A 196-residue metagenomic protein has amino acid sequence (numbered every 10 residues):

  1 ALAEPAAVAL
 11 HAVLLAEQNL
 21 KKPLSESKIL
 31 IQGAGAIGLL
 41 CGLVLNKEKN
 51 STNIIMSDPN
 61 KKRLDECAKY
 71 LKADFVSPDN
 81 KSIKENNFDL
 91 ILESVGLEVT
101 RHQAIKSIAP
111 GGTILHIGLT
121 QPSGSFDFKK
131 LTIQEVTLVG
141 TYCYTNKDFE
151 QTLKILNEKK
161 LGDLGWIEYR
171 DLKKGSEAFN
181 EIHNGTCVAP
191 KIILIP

Functional and structural regions predicted by a protein language model:
A1-P78: Mid-domain Rossmann-like dinucleotide-binding core that forms the NAD(H)/NADP(H) cofactor-binding site
P23, V95, S107-A109: A generic alpha-to-beta junction signature in SAM-dependent methyltransferases
S25-K28, F88, G111: Phosphate-coordination loops involved in phosphoryl transfer and adenosine-cofactor binding
I31, E93, H116: Redox-cofactor binding/interface segments in oxidoreductases and associated redox assembly factors
A73-N80, Y169-K174: Short acidic-hydrophobic, aromatic-tinged amphipathic segments that line or gate anion-handling sites
S82-I91: A short acidic, Gly/Pro-enriched loop at the edge of an enzyme's catalytic core that lines a small-molecule cofactor
V99-E158, I195-P196: Glycine-rich phosphate-binding loop and adjacent beta-alpha segment of Rossmann(oid) nucleotide-cofactor-binding
H102, N146, E150-P196: C-terminal hydrophobic helical "lid"/dimerization subdomain of Rossmann-like NAD(P)H-dependent oxidoreductases
